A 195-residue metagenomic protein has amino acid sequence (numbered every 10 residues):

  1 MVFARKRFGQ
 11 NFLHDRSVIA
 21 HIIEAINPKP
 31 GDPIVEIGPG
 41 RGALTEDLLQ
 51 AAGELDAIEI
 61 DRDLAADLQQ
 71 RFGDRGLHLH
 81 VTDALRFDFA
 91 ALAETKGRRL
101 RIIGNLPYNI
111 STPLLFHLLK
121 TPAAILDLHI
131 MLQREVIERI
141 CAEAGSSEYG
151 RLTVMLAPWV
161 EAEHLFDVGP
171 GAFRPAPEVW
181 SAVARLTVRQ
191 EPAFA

Functional and structural regions predicted by a protein language model:
M1-A195: Catalytic cores of RNA-modifying enzymes
